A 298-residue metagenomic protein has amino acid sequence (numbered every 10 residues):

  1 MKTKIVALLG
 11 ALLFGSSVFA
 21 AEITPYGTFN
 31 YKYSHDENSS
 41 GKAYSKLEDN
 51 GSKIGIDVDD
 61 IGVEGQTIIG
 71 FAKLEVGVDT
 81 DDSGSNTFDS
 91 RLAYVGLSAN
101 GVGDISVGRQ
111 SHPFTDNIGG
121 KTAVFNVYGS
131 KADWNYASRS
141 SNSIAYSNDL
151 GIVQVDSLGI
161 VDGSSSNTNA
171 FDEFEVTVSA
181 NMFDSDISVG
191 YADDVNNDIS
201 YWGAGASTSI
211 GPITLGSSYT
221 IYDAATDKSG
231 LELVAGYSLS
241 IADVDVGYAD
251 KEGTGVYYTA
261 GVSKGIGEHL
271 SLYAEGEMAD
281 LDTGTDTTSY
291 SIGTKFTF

Functional and structural regions predicted by a protein language model:
K2-F298: Outer-membrane beta-barrel proteins
